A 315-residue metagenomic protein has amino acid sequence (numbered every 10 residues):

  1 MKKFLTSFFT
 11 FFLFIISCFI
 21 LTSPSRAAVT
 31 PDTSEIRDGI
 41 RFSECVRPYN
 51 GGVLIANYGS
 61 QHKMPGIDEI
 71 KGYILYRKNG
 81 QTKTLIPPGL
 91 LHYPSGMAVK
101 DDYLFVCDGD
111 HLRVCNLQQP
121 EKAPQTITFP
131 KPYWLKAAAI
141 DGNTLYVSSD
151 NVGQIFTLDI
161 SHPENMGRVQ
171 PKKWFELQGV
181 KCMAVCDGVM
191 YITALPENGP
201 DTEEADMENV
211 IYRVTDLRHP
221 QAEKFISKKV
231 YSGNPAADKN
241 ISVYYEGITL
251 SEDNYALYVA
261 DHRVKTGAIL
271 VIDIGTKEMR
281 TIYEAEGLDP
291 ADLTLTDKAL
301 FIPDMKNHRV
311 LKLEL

Functional and structural regions predicted by a protein language model:
F9-I20: Bacterial N-terminal signal peptides
C18-T30: Bacterial Sec-dependent signal peptides at the C-terminal "C-region" and cleavage site
P31-R37, Q81-P87, K122-T128, G167-W174 (+2 more regions): A short beta-strand motif characteristic of beta-propeller blades
G39, I55-D68, F105-D110, V147-V152 (+3 more regions): Conserved beta-strand positions in repeat-built beta-propeller and related beta-rich domains
G39-N50, K71, P88-Y103, F129-G142 (+5 more regions): Beta-rich, blade/repeat-based domains predominating in secreted/periplasmic proteins but also intracellular
G66, I70-L75, H111-R113, Q154-F156 (+3 more regions): A short loop-to-beta-strand structural motif that recurs across blades of beta-propeller domains
R77-Q81, N116-E121, D159-E164, T215-H219 (+2 more regions): Short loop/turn segments that connect beta-strands within beta-propeller blades
D292-L315: Blade-level signature of beta-propeller repeat domains, shared across WD40, Kelch, NHL, RCC1 and BNR/Asp-box propellers
